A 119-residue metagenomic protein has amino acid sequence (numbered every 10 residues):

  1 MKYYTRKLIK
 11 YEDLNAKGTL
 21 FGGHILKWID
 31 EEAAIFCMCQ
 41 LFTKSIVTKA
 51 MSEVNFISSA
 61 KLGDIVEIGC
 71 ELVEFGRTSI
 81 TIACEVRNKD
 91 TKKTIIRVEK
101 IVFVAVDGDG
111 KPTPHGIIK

Functional and structural regions predicted by a protein language model:
M1-A50, V104-K119: Hot-dog-fold acyl-thioester-processing enzymes
Y3-Y4, F56, K61-L62, V73-K119: HotDog/MaoC-like acyl-thioester-processing domains
M51-N55: Short alpha-helix capping/helix-loop boundary micro-motifs
